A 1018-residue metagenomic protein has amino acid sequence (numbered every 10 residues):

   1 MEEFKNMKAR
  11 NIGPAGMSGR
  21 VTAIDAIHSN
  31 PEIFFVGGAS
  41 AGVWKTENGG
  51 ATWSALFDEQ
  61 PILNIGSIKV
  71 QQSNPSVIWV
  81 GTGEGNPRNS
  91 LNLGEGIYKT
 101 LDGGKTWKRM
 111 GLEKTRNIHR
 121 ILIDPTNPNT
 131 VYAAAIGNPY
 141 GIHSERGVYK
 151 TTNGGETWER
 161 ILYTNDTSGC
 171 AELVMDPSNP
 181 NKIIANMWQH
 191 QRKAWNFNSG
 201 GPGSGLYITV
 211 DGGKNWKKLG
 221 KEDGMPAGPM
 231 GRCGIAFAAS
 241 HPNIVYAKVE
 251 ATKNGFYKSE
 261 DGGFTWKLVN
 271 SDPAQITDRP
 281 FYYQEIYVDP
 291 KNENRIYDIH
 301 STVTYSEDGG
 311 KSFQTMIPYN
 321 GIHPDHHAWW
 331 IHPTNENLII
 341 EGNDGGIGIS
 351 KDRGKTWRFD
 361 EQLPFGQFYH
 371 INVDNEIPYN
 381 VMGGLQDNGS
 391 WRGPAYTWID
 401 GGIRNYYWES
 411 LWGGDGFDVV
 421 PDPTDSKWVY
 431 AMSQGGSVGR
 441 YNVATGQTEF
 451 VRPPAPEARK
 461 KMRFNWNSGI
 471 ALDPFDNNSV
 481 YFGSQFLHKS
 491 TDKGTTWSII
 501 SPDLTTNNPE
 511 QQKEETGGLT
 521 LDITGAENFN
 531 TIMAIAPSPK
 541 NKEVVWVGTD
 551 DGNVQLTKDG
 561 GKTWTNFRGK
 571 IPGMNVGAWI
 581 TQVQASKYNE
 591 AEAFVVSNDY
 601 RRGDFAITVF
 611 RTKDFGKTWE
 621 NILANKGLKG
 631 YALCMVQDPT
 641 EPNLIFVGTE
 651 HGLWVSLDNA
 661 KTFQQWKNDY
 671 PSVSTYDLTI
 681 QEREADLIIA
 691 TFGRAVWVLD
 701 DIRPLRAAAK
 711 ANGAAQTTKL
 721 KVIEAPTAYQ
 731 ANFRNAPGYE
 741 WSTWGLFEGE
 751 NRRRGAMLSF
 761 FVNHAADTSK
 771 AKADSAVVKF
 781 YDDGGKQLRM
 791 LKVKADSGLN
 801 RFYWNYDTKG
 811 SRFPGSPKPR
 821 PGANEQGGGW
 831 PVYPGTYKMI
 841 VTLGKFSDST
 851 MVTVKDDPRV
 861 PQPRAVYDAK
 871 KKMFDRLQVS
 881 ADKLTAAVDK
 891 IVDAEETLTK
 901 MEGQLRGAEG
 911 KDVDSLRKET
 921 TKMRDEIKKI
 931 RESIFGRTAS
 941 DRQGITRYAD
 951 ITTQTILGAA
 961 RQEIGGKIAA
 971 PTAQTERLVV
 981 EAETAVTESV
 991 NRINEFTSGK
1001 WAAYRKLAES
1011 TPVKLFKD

Functional and structural regions predicted by a protein language model:
M1-L746, R753-A756, N763-A765: Beta-propeller blade termini and top-face loops
G439-Y441, L758-S759, A766-R789, T836-I840: Beta-strand-rich binding/interaction modules
G483, D796-F802, G828-T836, F846: A glycine-anchored, Pro-Gly-centered beta-turn/N-cap motif
N575, Q787-G828: Glycine-centered tight-turn motifs at strand-turn-strand junctions
P704-R734, M851-K883: Low-complexity, Pro/Ser/Thr- and charge-rich linker/hinge segments at domain boundaries
G810-P814, T842-T850: Short acidic/polar inter-strand loop motif in beta-rich domains
V852, A886-D1018: Mature extracytoplasmic or organellar-lumen-exposed domains after removal of signal/transit peptides
